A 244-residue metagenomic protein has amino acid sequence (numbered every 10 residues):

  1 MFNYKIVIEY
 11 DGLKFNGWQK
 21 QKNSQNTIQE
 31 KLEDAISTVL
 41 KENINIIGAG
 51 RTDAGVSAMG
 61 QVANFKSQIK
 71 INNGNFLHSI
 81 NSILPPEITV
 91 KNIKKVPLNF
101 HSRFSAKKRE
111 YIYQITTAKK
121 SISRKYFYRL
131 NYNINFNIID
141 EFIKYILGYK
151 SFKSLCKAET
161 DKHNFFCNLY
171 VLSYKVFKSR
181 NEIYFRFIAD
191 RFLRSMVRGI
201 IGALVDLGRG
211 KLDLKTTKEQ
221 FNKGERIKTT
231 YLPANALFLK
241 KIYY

Functional and structural regions predicted by a protein language model:
M1-Y244: Structured-RNA-binding interfaces characteristic of tRNA pseudouridine synthases
